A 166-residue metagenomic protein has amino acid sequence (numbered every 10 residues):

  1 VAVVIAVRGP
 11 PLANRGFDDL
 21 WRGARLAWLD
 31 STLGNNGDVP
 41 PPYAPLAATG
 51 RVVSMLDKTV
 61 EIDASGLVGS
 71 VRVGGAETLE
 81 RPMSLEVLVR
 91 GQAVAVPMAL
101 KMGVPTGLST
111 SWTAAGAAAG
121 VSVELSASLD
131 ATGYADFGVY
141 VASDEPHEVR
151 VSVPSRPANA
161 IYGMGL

Functional and structural regions predicted by a protein language model:
V1, T110-A160: Acidic, contiguous internal or C-terminal segments within carbohydrate-active enzymes that form a structured patch used
A2-V7: C-terminal edge beta-strand
R8-L12: Extracellular polysaccharide-targeting segments
A13-P45, T49-A118, S126, P157-L166: Acidic-aromatic substrate-binding/catalytic surfaces of carbohydrate-active enzymes
